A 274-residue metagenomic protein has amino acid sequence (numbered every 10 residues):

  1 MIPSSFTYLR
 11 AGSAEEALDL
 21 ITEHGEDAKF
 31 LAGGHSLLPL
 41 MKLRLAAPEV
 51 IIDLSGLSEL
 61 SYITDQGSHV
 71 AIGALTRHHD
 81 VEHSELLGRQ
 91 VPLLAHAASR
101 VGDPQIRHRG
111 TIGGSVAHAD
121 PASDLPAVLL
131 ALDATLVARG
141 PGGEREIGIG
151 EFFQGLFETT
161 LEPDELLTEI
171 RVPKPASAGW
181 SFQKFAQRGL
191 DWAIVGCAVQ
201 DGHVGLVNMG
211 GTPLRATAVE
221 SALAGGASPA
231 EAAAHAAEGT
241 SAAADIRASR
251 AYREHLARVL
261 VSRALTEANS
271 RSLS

Functional and structural regions predicted by a protein language model:
M1-S274: C-terminal structural segment of proteins
